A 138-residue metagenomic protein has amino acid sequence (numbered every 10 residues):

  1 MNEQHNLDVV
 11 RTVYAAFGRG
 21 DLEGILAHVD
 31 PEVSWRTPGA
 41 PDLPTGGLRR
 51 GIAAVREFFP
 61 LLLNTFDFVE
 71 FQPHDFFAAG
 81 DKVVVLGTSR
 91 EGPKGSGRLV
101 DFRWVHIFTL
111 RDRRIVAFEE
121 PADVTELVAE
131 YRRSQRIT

Functional and structural regions predicted by a protein language model:
M1-H5, P60-T138: A beta-strand edge to alpha-helix "cap/lid" segment located at domain peripheries
M1-P31, R132-T138: Short, low-complexity N-terminal intrinsically disordered segments enriched in polar/charged residues
E3, G18, L22, I52-V55 (+2 more regions): A structural signal for well-ordered alpha-helical scaffolds and beta->alpha junctions
V10, Y14-F17, V29, F59-L62 (+2 more regions): Hydrophobic alpha-helical core bundles mediating ligand binding, dimerization, or RNAP-core interactions
V10-V13, I25-L26, V33, G51 (+4 more regions): Hydrophobic pocket/interface hotspot
A16, G47, P93: Short glycine- and Lys/Arg-enriched binding-loop motifs that mark or flank ligand-binding interfaces
G24, D30-G80: A solvent-exposed, acidic/Ser-Thr-rich amphipathic alpha-helical stretch
